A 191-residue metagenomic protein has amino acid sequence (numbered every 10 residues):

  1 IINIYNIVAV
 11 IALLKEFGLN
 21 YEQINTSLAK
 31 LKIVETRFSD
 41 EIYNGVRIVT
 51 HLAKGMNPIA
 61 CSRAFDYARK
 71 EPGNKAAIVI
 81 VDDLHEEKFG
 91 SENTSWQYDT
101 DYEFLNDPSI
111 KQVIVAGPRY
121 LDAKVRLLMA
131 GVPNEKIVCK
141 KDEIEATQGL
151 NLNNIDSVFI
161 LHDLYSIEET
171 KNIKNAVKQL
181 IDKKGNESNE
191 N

Functional and structural regions predicted by a protein language model:
I1: Extended acidic/charged loop-beta regions that coordinate divalent cations and stabilize anionic phosphate/carboxylate
N6-A12: Short amphipathic alpha-helical face segments that pack within enzyme cores and frequently flank/anchor catalytic
A12-L19, T26-R37, E41-N191: ATP-dependent carboxylate-amine ligase
